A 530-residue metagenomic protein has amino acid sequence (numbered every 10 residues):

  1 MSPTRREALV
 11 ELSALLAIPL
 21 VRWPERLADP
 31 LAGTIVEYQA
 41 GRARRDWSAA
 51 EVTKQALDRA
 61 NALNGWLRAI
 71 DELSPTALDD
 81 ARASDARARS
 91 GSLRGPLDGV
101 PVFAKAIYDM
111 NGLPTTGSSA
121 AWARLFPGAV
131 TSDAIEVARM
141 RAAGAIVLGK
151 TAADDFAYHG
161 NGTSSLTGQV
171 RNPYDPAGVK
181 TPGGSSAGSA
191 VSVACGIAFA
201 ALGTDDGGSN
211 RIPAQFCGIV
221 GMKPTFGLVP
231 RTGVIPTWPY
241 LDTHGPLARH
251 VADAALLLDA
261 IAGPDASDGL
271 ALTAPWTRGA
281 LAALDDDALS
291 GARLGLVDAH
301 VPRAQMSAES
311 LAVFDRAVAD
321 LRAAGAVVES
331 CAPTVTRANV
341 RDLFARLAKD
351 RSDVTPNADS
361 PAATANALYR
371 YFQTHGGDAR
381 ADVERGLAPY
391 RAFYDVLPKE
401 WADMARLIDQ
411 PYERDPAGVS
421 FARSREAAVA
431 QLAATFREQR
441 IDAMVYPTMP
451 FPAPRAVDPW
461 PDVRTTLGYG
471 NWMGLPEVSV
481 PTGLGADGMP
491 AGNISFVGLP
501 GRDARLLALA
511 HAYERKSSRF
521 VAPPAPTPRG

Functional and structural regions predicted by a protein language model:
M1-D80, A86, S90, D315-A326 (+5 more regions): An N-terminal boundary/leader segment
A43, L57-G65, R82-R89, R141 (+7 more regions): Sec-exported extracytoplasmic/periplasmic mature domains
R45, G99, K105, A142 (+5 more regions): Glycine-rich, small-residue loops and helix-cap segments that act as flexible hinges at active-site edges
D46, T53, R82, G279-A280 (+4 more regions): Acyltransferase
W66-R124: N-terminal, positively charged, Ser/Thr/Ala/Gly-biased leader segments that form transit/presequence-like amphipathic
D98-A123, A283, A288-V297, K349-A430 (+1 more regions): Short helix-loop capping/hinge segments that flank enzyme active sites or metal/cofactor-binding pockets
D98-H244, L272, V297-A299, Y446-P461: Short glycine/serine-rich loop/turn segments
K223-A317, V335, R515-G530: A short helix-breaking turn/cap at a secondary-structure junction
